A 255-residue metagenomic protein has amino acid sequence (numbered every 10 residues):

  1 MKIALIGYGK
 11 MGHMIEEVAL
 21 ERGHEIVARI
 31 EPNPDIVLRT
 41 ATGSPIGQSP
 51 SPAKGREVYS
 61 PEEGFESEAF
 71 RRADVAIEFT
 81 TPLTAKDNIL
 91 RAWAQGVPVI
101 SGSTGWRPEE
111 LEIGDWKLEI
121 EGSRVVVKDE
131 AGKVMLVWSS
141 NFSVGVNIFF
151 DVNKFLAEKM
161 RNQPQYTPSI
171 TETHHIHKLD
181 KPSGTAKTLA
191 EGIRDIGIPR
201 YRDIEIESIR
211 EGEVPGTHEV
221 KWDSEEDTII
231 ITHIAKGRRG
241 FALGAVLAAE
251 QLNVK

Functional and structural regions predicted by a protein language model:
K2, I6, K10-P50, G55-F70 (+1 more regions): C-terminal substrate-binding/catalytic lobe of Rossmann-fold NAD(P)-dependent oxidoreductases
I26, V58, V99-I100, M135-L136: Hydrophobic beta-strand scaffold residues
Q48-S51, R56, A69-R72, E112-V127: Short, basic, low-complexity termini and linkers enriched in Ser/Thr/Gly/Pro that act as targeting/leader peptides
A76-I77: N-terminal Rossmann-like NAD(P) cofactor-binding module of classical short-chain dehydrogenase/reductase
K86-W93, G102-K117, G122-W138, N147-F155: Rossmann-fold NAD(P)-binding glycine/threonine-rich loop
N147-Q165, K181: Rossmann-like NAD(P)H-binding beta-loop-alpha module
